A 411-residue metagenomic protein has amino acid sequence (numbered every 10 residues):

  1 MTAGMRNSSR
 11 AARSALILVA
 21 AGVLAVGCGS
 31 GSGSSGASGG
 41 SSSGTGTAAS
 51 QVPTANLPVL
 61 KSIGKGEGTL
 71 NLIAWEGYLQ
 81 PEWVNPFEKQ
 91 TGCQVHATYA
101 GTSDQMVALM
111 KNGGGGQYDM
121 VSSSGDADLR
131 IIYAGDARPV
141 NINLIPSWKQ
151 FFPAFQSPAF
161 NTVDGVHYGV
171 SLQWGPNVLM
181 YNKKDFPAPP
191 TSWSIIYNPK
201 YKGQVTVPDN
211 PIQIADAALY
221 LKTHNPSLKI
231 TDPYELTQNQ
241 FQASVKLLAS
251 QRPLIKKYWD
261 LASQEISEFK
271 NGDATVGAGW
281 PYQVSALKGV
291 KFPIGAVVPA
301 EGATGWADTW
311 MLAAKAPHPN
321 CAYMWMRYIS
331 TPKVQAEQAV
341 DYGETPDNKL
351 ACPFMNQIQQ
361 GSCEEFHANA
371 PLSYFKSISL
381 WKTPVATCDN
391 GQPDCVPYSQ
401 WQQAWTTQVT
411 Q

Functional and structural regions predicted by a protein language model:
V23-G27: C-terminal motif of bacterial Sec signal peptides marking the signal peptidase cleavage site
G29-S32: Bacterial signal peptide processing site
S41-T45, F375-Q411: Conserved C-terminal helix/tail region of periplasmic/extracytoplasmic solute-binding proteins
G44-I131: Early extracytoplasmic/lumenal segment of secretory-pathway proteins
N71-Q80, Q105, Q117-Y118, S122-K270: Extracytoplasmic ligand-binding site segments that recognize negatively charged/polar headgroups
Q117-S122, Y258, T275-W280, G295-A296: Paired acidic/hydrophobic, glycine-rich loop segments that form the ligand-binding mouth/hinge of periplasmic-binding
G279, K288-D341, Q411: Extracytoplasmic/periplasmic substrate-recognition and gating elements
A313-S379: Mature extracytoplasmic/periplasmic domains
